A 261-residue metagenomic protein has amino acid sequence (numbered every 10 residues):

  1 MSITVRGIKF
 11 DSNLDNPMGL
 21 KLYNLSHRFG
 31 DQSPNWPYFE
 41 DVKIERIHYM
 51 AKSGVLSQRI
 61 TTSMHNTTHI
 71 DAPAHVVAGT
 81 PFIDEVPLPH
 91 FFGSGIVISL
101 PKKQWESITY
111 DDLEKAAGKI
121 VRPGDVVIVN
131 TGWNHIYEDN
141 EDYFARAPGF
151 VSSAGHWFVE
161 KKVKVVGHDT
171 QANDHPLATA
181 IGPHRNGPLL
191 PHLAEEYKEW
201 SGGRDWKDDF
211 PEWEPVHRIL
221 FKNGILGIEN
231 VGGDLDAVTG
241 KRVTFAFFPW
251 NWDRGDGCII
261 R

Functional and structural regions predicted by a protein language model:
M1-R261: Active-/binding-site microenvironments in catalytic and ligand-binding cores
